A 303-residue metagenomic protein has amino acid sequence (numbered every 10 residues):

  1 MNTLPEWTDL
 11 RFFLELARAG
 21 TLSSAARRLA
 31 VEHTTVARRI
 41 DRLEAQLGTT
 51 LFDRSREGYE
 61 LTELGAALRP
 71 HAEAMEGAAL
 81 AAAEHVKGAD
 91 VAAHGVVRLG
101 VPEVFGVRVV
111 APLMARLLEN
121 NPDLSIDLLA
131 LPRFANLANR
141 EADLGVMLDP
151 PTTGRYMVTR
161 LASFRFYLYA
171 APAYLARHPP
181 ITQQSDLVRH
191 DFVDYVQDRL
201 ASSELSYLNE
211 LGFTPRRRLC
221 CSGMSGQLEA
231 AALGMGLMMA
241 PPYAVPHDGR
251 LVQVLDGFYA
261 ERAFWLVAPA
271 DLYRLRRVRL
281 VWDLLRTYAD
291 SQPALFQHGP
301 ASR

Functional and structural regions predicted by a protein language model:
L10, Q46-L47, L64, L68-D90 (+1 more regions): Alpha-helical linker/hinge and terminal dimerization helices associated with HTH transcriptional regulators
E15-A30: Short helix-boundary/capping micro-motifs
E32, R39-R42, L113: Residues within the DNA-recognition helix of helix-turn-helix
H33-T34, V107: The DNA-contacting recognition helix of HTH DNA-binding domains and analogous helical DNA-recognition elements
L43-E44, L251: Conserved amphipathic alpha-helical core elements
E44-L61: A short LG(V/I)-centered, amphipathic sequence patch enriched for acidic residue(s) preceding the LG motif
H94-G154, R303: Central regulatory/effector-binding core of bacterial HTH transcription factors
N139, P151-F264, D290-R303: C-terminal regulatory
